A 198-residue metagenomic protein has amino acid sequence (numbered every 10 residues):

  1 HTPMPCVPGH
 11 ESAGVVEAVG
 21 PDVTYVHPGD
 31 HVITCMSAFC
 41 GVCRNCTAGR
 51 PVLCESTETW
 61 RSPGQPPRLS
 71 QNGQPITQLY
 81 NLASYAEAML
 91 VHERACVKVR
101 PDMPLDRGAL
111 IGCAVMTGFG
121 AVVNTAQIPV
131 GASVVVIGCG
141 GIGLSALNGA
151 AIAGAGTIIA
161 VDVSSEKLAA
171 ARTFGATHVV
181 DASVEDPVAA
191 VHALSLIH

Functional and structural regions predicted by a protein language model:
H1-T47, V52, W60, K98-D102: Glycine-rich beta-strand-centered segment in the early N-terminal region that forms part of a ligand/cofactor-binding
H10, V15, P21, V42 (+5 more regions): Gly/Ser/Thr-rich helix-start
P28, P75-I76, L105-A109: Flexible, glycine/proline-enriched loop segments at strand-loop-helix junctions that form or flank small-ligand binding
M36-A88, E93-R94: Cysteine-cluster motifs in flexible loop/terminal segments that predominantly coordinate metals
E87, R94-C96, R100-E185, A189: Mid-domain Rossmann-like dinucleotide-binding core that forms the NAD(H)/NADP(H) cofactor-binding site
A190-L194: CheY-like receiver
I197-H198: Conserved small/polar residues in nucleotide/adenosyl-binding loops
